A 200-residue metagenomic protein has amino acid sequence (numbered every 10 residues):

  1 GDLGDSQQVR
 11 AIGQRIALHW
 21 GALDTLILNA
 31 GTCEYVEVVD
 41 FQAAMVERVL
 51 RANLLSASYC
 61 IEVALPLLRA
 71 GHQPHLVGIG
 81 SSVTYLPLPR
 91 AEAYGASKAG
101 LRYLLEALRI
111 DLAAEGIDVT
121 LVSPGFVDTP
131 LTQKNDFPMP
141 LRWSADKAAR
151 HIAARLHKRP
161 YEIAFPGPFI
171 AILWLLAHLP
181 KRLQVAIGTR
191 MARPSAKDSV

Functional and structural regions predicted by a protein language model:
G1-A11, A43: The beta1-alpha1 cofactor-binding region of Rossmann-like NAD(H)/NADP(H)-dependent oxidoreductases
N29-E34: Conserved NAD(P)H cofactor-binding loop of Rossmann-fold oxidoreductase domains
E37-V38, Q42-L50: Substrate-binding pocket helix/loop in short-chain dehydrogenase/reductase
V39, L88-E92: Active-site loop immediately N-terminal to the catalytic Tyr-X3-Lys motif of short-chain dehydrogenase/reductase
I61, S97: Active-site helix of classical SDR
S81: Residue(s) in the substrate-gating loop at a strand-loop-helix junction that position the organic substrate next
L121, F137-W174: C-terminal helical subdomain
